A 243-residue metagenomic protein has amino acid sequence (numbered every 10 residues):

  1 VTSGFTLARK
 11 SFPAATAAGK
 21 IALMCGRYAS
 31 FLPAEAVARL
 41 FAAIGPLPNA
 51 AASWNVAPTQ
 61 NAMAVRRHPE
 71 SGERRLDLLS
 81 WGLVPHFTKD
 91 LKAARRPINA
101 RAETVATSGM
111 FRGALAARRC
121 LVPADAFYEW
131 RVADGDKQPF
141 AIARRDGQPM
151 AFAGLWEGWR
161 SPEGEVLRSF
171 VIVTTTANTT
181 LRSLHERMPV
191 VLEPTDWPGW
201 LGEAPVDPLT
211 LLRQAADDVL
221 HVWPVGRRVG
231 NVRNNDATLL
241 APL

Functional and structural regions predicted by a protein language model:
S3-G4, S11: Intrinsically disordered, low-complexity segments enriched in small polar residues
K10-L243: Short linear sequence motif anchored by a di-proline
